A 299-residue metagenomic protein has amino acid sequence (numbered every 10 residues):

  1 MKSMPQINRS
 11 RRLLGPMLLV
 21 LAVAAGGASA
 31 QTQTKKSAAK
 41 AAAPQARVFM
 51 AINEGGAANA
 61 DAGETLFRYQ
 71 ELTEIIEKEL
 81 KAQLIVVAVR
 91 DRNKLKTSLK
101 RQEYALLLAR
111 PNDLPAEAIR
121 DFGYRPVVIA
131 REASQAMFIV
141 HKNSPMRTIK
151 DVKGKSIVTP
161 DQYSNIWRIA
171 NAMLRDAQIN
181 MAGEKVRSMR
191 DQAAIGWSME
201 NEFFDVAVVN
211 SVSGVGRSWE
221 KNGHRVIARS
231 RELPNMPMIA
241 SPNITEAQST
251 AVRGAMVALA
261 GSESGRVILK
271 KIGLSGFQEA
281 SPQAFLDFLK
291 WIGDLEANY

Functional and structural regions predicted by a protein language model:
G15-A24: Bacterial N-terminal signal peptides
A39-D113: Extracytoplasmic small-molecule ligand-binding "clamshell" domains of the periplasmic binding protein/Venus flytrap
Q45-G56, R131-V140, W219-M256, A260 (+2 more regions): Periplasmic-binding protein-like
Q70-A82, V128, I166-S188, V215-K221: Ligand-binding cleft/hinge of the Venus flytrap
V86-T97, A182-W197, E232-L233: Short helix-initiation/N-cap motifs at beta->coil->alpha
K100-A109, K155-I157, E200-V209: Alpha-to-beta junction loops
P111-D121, N171-A172, D176, S198-H224 (+1 more regions): A ligand-binding cleft/hinge motif common to bilobed small-molecule-binding domains
V140-I157: Flexible hinge/capping segments at coil-to-helix
